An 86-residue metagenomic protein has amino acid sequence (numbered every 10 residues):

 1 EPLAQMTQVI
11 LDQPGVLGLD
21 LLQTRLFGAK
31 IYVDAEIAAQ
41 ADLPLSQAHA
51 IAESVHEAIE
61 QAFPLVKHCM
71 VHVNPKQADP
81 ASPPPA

Functional and structural regions predicted by a protein language model:
E1-A86: Peripheral (non-transmembrane) domains and long loops of multi-pass membrane proteins
